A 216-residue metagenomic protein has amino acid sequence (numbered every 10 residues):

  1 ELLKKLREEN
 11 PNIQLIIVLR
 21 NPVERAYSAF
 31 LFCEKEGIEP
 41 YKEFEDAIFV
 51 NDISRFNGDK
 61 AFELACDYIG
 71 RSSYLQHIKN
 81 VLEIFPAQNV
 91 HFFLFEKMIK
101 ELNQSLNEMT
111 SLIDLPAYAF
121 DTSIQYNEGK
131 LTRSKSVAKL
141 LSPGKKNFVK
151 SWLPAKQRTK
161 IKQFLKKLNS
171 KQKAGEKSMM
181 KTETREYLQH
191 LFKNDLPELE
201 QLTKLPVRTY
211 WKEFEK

Functional and structural regions predicted by a protein language model:
E1-K216: Anion-recognition interface
